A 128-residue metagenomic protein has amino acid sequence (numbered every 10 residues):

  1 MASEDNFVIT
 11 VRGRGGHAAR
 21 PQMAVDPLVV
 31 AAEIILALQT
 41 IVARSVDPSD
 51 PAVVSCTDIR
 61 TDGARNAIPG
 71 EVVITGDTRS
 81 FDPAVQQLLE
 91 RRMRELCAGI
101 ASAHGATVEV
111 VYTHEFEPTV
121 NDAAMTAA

Functional and structural regions predicted by a protein language model:
M1-L36: Fold-level recognition of mixed alpha/beta catalytic cores in primary-metabolism enzymes, strongest
L28-A128: Metal-dependent amide/peptide-bond hydrolase catalytic core, centered on the "pita-bread" metallohydrolase fold
